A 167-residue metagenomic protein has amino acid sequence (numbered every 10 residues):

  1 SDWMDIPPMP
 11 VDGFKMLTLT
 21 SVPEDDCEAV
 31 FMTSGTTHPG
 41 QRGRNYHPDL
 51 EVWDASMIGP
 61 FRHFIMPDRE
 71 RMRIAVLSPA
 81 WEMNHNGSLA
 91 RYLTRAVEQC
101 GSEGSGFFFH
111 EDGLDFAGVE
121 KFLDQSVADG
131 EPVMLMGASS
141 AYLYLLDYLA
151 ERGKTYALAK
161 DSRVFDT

Functional and structural regions predicted by a protein language model:
S1-M32, T36-E70, A75-V76, A80 (+6 more regions): Nucleotide 5′-phosphate-binding alpha/beta core
L77-S78, M136-S140, D166-T167: Short His-Asn-centered micro-motif
L89-C100: Conserved short alpha-helical elements in the N-terminal third of ANL/AMP-binding
G106-F108, F165: General small-molecule cofactor/ligand-binding pocket signal
Y142-Y144: Flexible loop/turn segments at secondary-structure boundaries
A159-T167: Short, flexible loop segments at boundaries between secondary-structure elements
